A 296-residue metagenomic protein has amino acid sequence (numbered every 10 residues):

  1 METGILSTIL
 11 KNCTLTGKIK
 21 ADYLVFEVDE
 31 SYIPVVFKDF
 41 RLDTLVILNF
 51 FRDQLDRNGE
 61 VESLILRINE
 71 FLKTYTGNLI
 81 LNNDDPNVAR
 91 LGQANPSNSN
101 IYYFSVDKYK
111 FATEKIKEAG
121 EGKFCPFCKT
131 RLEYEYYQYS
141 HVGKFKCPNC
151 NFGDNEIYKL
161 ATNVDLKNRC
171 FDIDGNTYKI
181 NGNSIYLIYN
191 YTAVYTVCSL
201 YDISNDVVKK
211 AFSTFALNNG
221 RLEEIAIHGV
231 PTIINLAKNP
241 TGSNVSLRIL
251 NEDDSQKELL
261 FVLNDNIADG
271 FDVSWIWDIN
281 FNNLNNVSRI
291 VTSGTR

Functional and structural regions predicted by a protein language model:
M1-S105, T113-I116, G120-F124: Phosphate-binding loop of NTP-binding sites
I5-I9, Y191-Y201, S243-S246: Buried hydrophobic packing segments
D39-R52, H141-N155, G182-S213: A conserved, hydrophobic alpha-helical segment in the catalytic core of large ATP/adenylate-utilizing enzymes
P86-R90, K110-A112, I267-F271, R296: Short, charged/polar "capping" segments at the starts of alpha-helices and the immediately preceding loops
V106-D172, T177, N181: Cys/His-rich short segments
F152, V164-L166, V197-I233, A237: Gly/charged, well-structured mid-domain segments that form the phosphate/adenylate-handling core of ATP-dependent
T177-I185, P231-I233: A short glycine/serine-rich beta->alpha loop
L236-R296: Active-site beta-alpha connecting loops in nucleotide-dependent enzymes
